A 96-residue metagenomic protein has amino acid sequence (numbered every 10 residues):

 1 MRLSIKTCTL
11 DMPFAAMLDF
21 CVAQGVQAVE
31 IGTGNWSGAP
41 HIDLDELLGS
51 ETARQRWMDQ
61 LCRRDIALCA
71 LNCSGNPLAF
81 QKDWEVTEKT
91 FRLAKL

Functional and structural regions predicted by a protein language model:
M1-L96: N-terminal pre-domain/capping segments
